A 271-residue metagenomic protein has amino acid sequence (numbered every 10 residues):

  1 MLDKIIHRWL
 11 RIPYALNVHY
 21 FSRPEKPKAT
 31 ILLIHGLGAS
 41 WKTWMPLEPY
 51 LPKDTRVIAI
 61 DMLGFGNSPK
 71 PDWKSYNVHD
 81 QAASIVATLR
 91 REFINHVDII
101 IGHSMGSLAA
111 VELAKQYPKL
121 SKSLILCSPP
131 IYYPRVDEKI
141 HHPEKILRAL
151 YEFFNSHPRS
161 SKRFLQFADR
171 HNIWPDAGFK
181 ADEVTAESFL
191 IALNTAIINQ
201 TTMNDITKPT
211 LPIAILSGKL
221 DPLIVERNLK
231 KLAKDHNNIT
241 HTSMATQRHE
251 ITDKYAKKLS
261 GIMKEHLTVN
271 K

Functional and structural regions predicted by a protein language model:
M1-I31, P52-R56, R91-I94, I131 (+5 more regions): Alpha/beta-hydrolase fold catalytic core
F21-N67: Conserved HGGG/HGGXW glycine-rich cap/lid loop of the alpha/beta-hydrolase fold
A59-I101, G261: Active-site loop/oxyanion-hole signature of alpha/beta-hydrolase fold enzymes
V111, K115, S121-F153: Flexible "cap/lid" loop of the alpha/beta hydrolase fold
R135-V136, F153-T207: Conserved alpha/beta-hydrolase catalytic His-Asp/Glu region
P209, I215-S217: Short beta-strand/loop motif that positions the catalytic acidic residue of the alpha/beta-hydrolase fold
K219-I224, H249-E250: Acidic catalytic loop of the alpha/beta-hydrolase fold
M244-K258: Catalytic histidine-centered segment of alpha/beta-hydrolase-like enzymes
